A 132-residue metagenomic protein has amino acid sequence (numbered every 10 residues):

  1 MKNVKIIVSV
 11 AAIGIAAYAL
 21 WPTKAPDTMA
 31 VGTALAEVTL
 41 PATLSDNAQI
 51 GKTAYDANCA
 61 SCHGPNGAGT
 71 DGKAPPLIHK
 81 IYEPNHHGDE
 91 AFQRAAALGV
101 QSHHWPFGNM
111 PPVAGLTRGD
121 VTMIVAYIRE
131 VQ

Functional and structural regions predicted by a protein language model:
K2-A25, P112-Q132: C-terminal capping alpha-helices of c-type cytochrome domains
N3, T39-Q49, G72-K80: Short charge-dense sequence patches
P26-A54: Electrostatic cytochrome c docking/interface patches
P26-G32, K73, H87-V100, A126-Q132: Short, Lys/Arg-enriched charge-dense amphipathic segments
G32-T43, G64-A74, I128: Charged, low-complexity, helix/coiled-coil-prone segments
L44-A68, H87, F92-L98: Sequence/structural segment immediately N-terminal to covalent heme-attachment motifs in c-type and related
D71-I78, L98-V131: Axial heme c-ligation environment in periplasmic c-type cytochrome domains
Y82-N85: Short Cys/His-rich micro-motifs in 6-15 aa windows
